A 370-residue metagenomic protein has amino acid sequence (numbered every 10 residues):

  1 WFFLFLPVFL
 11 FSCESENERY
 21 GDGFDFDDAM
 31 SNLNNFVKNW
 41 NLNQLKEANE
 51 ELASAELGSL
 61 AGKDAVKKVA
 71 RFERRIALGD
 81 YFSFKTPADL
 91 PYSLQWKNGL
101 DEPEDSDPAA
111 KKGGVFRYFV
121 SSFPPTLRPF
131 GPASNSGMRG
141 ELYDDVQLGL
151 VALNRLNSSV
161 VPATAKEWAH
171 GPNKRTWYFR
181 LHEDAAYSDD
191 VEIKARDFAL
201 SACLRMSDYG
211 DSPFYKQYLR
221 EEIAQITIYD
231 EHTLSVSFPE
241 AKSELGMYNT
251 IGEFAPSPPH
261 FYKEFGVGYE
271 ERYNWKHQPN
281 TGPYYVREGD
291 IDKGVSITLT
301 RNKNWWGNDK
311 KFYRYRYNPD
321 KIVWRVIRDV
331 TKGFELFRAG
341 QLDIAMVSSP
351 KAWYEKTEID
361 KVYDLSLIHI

Functional and structural regions predicted by a protein language model:
F11-S12: C-terminal motif of bacterial Sec signal peptides marking the signal peptidase cleavage site
E16, A110-K111, Y215-G266, R272-N274 (+1 more regions): Surface-exposed binding/hinge segments that line and control ligand-binding clefts or catalytic entry sites
Y20-K111: N-terminal pre-domain segments of enzymes
D25-E47, E51-L57, A61, E167-D211 (+2 more regions): Aromatic- and charge-enriched surface segment that lines or borders ligand/interaction sites
S93, N98-E104, G114-P172, C203 (+1 more regions): N-terminal lobe/hinge region of extracytoplasmic solute-binding protein
G114-S122, K166, T176-Y178, S201 (+4 more regions): Short, well-ordered beta-strand elements
P132-G137, E141-L156, G252-K321, T331: Gly/Pro-rich hinge or "lid" segments in bacterial periplasmic/extracellular proteins
D208, S212, Q225-I228, R287-T298 (+1 more regions): Extracellular/periplasmic solute-recognition and catalytic clefts
